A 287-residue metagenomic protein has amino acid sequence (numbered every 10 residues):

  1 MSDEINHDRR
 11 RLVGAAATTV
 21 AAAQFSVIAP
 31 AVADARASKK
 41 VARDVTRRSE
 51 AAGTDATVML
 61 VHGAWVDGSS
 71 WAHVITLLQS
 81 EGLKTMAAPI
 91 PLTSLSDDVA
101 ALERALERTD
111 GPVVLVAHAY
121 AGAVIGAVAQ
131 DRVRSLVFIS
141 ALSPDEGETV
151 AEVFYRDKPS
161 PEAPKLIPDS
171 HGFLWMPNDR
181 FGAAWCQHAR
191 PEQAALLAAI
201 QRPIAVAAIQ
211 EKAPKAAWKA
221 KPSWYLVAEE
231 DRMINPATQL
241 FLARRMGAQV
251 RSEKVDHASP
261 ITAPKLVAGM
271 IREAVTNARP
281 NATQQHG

Functional and structural regions predicted by a protein language model:
M1-D8, T18-A22, V32-D34: N-terminal secretory signal peptides
V27-D55, H286-G287: C-terminal segment of N-terminal export signals and the immediately downstream linker at the start of the mature
D55-L95: Conserved HGGG/HGGXW glycine-rich cap/lid loop of the alpha/beta-hydrolase fold
V116-A117, A121, I125: Gly/Ala-rich beta-loop-alpha elbow adjacent to hydrolase catalytic centers
R132-V133, V137-S170, A205: Flexible "cap/lid" loop of the alpha/beta hydrolase fold
Y225-V227: Short beta-strand/loop motif that positions the catalytic acidic residue of the alpha/beta-hydrolase fold
E229-K254: Conserved loop-alpha-helix segment in the C-terminal half of the alpha/beta-hydrolase fold that carries the catalytic
V255-G287: Catalytic active-site module of serine/aspartate enzymes centered on a nucleophile-bearing elbow/loop
